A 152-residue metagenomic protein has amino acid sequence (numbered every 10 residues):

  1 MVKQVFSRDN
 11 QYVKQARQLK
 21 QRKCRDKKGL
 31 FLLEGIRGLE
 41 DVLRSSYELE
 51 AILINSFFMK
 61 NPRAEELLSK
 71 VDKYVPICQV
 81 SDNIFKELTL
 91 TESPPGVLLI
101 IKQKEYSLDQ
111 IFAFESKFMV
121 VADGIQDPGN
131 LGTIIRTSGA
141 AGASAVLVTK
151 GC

Functional and structural regions predicted by a protein language model:
M1-E92: N-terminal positively charged helical leader segments and presequences
R44, I77-C78, Y106, I111-C152: RNA substrate-binding interface of SAM-dependent RNA methyltransferases
P95: Gly/Ser-rich helix-loop-strand patches that form or flank binding pockets for ribonucleotide-derived cofactors
L99: Glycine-rich phosphate-binding loops that contact phosphosugars or nucleotide phosphates
